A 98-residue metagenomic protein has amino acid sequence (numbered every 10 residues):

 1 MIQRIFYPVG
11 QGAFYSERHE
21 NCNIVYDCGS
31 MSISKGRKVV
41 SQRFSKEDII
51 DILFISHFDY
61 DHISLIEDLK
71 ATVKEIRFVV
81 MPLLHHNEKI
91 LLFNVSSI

Functional and structural regions predicted by a protein language model:
M1-F44: Conserved beta-strand hairpin/beta-sheet module of binuclear metal-dependent hydrolase folds, prominently
Q11, F58-I63, H86-N87: Active-site environment of divalent metal-dependent phosphoester hydrolases
C28-S30, F58, L84: Structural motif
K35-M81: Active-site metal-binding motif and surrounding structural segment of the metallo-beta-lactamase
T72-I98: Flexible, acidic/histidine-containing loops and adjacent segments that form or flank the divalent-metal
